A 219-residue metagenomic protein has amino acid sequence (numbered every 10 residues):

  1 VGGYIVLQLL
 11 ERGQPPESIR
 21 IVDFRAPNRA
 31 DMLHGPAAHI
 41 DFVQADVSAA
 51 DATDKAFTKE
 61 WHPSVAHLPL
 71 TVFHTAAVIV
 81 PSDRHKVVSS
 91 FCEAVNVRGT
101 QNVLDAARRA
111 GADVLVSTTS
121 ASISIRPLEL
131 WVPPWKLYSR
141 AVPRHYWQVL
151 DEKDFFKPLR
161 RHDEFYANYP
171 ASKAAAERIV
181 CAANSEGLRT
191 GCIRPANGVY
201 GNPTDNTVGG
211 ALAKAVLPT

Functional and structural regions predicted by a protein language model:
V1-P15: Canonical Rossmann dinucleotide-binding motif of NAD(H)/NADP(H)-dependent dehydrogenases/reductases, specifically
G13-N28: Conserved glycine-rich Rossmann-like NAD(P)H-binding loop of the short-chain dehydrogenase/reductase
V22, V72-V78, L115-A121, P127 (+1 more regions): SDR active-site strand-loop-helix element
G35-A37, Q44-R98, N102, A106-R109 (+1 more regions): NAD(P)H-binding glycine-rich loop region in Rossmannoid oxidoreductase-like domains and their noncatalytic homologs
S48, I123-S124, G198-Y200: Conserved sequence/active-site signature of Rossmann-fold short-chain dehydrogenase/reductase
V97-V103, S172-V180: Conserved catalytic Lys-bearing alpha helix of Rossmann-like short-chain dehydrogenase/reductases
R98, N102-N168, G191: Conserved Rossmann-fold NAD(P)-dependent oxidoreductase catalytic core, especially the SDR/UDP-sugar
N184-T219: NAD(P)-dependent short-chain dehydrogenase/reductase
